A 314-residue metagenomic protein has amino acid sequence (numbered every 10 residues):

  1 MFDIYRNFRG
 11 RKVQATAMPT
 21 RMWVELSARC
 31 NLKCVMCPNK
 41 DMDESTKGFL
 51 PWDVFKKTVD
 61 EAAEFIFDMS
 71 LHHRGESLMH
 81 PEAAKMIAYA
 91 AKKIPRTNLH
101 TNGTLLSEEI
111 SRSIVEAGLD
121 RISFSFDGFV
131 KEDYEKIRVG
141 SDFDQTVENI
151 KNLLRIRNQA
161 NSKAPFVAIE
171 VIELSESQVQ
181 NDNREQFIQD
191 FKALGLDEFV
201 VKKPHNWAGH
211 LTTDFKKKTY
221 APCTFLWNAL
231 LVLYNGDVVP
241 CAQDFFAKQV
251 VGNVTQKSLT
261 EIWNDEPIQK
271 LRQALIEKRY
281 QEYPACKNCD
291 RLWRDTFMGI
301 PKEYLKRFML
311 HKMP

Functional and structural regions predicted by a protein language model:
M1-R121, E132, K136, E148 (+2 more regions): Conserved alpha-helical substructure of the radical SAM core
M22, L26, C30-N31, P51 (+8 more regions): Generic structural signal for small/hydrophobic residues in well-ordered secondary structure, especially within
W23-E25, P38, S70-H73, H100-T101 (+5 more regions): Short beta-strand segments
R29, K33, P222, A285: The −1 position to Zn-ligating cysteines in a subset of zinc-ribbon hairpins
V59, H80-T212: Conserved AdoMet/S-adenosylmethionine-binding subsite of the radical SAM
R155-F166, Q189-D214, D237-V238, A242-T296: C-terminal accessory region of radical SAM enzymes
T224-L226: Short, small/polar residue-rich loop motifs at catalytic or cofactor-binding pockets
V232-L233: Short, acidic, Ser/Thr-enriched surface-loop or helix-capping motifs
